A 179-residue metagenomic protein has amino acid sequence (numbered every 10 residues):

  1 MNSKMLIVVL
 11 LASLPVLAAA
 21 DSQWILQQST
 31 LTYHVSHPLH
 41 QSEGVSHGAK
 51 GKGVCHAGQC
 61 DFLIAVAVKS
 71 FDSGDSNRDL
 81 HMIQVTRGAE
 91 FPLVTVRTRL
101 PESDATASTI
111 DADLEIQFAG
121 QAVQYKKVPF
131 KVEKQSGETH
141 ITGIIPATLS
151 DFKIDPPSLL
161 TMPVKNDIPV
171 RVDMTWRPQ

Functional and structural regions predicted by a protein language model:
M1-N2: N-terminal secretory signal peptides that target proteins for export/translocation
M5-L14: Sec-dependent N-terminal signal peptides
A20-Q179: Low-complexity, acidic/polar, glycine-enriched regions of mature
